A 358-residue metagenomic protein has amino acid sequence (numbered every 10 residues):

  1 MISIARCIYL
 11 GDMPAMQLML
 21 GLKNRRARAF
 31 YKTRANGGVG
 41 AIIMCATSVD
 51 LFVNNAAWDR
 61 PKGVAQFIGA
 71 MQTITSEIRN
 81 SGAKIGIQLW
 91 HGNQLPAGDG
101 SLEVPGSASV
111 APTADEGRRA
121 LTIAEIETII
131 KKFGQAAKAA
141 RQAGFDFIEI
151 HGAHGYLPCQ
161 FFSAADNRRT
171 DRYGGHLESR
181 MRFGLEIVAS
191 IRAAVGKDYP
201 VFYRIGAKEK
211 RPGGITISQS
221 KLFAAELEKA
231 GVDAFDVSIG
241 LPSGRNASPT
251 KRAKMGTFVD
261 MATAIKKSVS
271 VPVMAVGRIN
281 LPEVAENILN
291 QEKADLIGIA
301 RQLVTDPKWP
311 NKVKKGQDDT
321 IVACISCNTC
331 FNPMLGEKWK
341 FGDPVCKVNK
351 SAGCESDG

Functional and structural regions predicted by a protein language model:
M1-G358: Flavin-dependent oxidoreductase catalytic cores
